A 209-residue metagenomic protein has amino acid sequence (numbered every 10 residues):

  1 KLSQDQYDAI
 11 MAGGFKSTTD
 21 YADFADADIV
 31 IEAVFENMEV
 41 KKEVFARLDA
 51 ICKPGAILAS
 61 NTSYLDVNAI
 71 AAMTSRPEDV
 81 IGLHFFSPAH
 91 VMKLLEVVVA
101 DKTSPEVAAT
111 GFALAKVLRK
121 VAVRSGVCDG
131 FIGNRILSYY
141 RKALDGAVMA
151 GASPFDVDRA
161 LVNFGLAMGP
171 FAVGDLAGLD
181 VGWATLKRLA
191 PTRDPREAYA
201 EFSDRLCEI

Functional and structural regions predicted by a protein language model:
K1-I209: N-terminal glycine-rich phosphate-binding loop for ADP-containing cofactors
